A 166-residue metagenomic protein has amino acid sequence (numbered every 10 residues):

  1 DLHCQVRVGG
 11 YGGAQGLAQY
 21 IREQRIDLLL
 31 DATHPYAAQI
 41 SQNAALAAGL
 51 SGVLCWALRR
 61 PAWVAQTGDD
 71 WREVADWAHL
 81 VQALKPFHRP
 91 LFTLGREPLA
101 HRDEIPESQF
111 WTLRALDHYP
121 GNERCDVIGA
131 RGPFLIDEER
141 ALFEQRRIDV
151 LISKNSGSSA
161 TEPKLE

Functional and structural regions predicted by a protein language model:
D1, L58-V64, W77, R96-L99 (+1 more regions): Short, polar loop motifs at secondary-structure junctions
D1-G10, D69, G121-D126: N-terminal beta-loop-helix "entrance" segment that forms/cooperates in small-molecule cofactor or anionic ligand
C4-I21, I128-E138: Glycine-rich, highly charged phosphate/nucleotide-binding loops
L17-A78: Glycine/small-residue-rich loop that forms an oxyanion/phosphate-binding "nest" at active or ligand-binding sites
D27-L28, R89, D149-V150: Structural motif
A78-W111: Internal active-site segments that recognize and position negatively charged phosphoryl groups and nucleotide moieties
R102-P133: Histidine/lysine/aspartate-rich catalytic loop segments that bind and position anionic ligands
R124-E166: A C-terminal functional module that forms or caps the active site or interfaces directly with catalytic machinery
